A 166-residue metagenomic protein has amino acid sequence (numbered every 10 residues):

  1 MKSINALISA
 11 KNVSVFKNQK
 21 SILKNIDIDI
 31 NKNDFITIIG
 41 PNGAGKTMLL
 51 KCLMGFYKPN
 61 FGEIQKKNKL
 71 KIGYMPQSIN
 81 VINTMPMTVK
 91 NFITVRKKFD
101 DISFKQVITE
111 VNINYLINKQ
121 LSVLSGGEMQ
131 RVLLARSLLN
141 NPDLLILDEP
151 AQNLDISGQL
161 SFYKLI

Functional and structural regions predicted by a protein language model:
I8, L23-N25: Conserved structural motif at the start of ABC-family nucleotide-binding domains
I39-P41: The feature captures the beta-strand-to-loop junction immediately N-terminal to the Walker
M54: Helix-to-loop junction immediately C-terminal to a conserved catalytic motif
D101-I117, N141: Conserved ABC ATPase "signature" region
Q120-L124, E128: Conserved ABC ATPase signature
L134: Hydrophobic anchor residue at the start of the ABC signature
L145-E149: Catalytic Walker B motif of ABC-type/P-loop ATPase nucleotide-binding domains
